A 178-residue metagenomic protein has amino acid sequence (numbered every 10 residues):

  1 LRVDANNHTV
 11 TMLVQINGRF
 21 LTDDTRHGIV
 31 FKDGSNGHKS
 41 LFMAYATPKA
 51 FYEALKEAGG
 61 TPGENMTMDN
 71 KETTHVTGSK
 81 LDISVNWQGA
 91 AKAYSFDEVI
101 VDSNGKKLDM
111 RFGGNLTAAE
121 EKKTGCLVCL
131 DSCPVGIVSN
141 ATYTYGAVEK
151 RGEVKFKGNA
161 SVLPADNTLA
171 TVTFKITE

Functional and structural regions predicted by a protein language model:
L1-E178: Long, low-hydrophobicity ectodomains and other hydrophilic envelope-associated domains
